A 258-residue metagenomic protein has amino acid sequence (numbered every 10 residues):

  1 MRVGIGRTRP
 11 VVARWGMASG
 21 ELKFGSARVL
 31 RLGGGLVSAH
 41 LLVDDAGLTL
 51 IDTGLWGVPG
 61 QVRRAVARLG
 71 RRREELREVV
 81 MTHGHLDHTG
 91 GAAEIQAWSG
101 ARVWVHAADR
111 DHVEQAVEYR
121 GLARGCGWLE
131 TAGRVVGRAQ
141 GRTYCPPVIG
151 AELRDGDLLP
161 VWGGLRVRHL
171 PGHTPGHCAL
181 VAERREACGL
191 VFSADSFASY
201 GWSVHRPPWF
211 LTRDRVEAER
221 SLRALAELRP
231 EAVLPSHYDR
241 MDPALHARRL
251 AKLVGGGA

Functional and structural regions predicted by a protein language model:
A18-L69, A179-S196: Conserved beta-strand hairpin/beta-sheet module of binuclear metal-dependent hydrolase folds, prominently
L41-L42, E152-R185: Core dinuclear metal-dependent hydrolase active-site scaffold
T49-V79, A123, Q140-T143, V148-I149: Pre-active-site segment of Zn-dependent metallo-hydrolases
I51-G54, R77-G84, V103-H106, H169-G172 (+3 more regions): Active-site neighborhood of phospho(di)ester-bond hydrolases with catalytic His/Asp-centered motifs
W56-V58, G84-T89, H112-V113, P175-H177 (+2 more regions): Active-site environment of divalent metal-dependent phosphoester hydrolases
P59-V105, D109, A232: Active-site metal-binding motif and surrounding structural segment of the metallo-beta-lactamase
A97, L158, V181-A182, C188-L190 (+2 more regions): Divalent-metal (often Zn2+) His-rich catalytic cores of metallo-beta-lactamase-fold enzymes
R110-R168, R213, E217-R229: Metallo-beta-lactamase
